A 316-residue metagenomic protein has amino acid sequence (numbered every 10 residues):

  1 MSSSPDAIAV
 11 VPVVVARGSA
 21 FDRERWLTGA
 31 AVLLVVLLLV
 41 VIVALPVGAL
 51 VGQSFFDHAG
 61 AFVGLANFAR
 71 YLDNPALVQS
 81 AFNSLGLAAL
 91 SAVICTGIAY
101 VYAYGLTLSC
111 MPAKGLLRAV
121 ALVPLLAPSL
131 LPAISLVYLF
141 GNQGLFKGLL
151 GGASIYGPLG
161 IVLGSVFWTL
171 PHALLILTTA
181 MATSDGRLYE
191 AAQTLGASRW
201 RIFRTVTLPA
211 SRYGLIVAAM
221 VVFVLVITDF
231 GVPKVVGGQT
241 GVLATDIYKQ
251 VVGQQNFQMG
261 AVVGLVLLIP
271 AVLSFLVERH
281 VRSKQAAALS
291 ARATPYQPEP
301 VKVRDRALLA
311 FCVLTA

Functional and structural regions predicted by a protein language model:
M1-L37, R279-T315: Transmembrane alpha-helical segments of polytopic membrane transport and secretion proteins
I8-V13, F55-L65, L139-L150, V236-A244 (+1 more regions): Peri-membrane helix termini and adjoining interfacial loops of integral membrane proteins
G18-S19, V63-D73: A short amphipathic helical element positioned immediately N-terminal to and/or at the very start of a transmembrane
L27-A59, D73-A182, A210-G231, G260-H280 (+1 more regions): Membrane-water interface segments at the C-terminal ends of transmembrane alpha-helices in multi-pass inner-membrane
R70-Y71, A180-M181, T205, V236 (+1 more regions): Short alpha-helical segment immediately N-terminal to, or the first helix within, an HTH/HTH-like DNA-binding domain
L188, F257: Helix-turn-helix DNA-binding elements, focusing on the entry/boundary residues of the two helices that contact DNA
L195-G196, P209: Glycine/proline-centered hinge or cleavage motifs at structural transition points of membrane proteins
F230-Q254: Glycine-rich helix-loop "coupling/hinge" segments at transmembrane-helix boundaries in multipass transporters
